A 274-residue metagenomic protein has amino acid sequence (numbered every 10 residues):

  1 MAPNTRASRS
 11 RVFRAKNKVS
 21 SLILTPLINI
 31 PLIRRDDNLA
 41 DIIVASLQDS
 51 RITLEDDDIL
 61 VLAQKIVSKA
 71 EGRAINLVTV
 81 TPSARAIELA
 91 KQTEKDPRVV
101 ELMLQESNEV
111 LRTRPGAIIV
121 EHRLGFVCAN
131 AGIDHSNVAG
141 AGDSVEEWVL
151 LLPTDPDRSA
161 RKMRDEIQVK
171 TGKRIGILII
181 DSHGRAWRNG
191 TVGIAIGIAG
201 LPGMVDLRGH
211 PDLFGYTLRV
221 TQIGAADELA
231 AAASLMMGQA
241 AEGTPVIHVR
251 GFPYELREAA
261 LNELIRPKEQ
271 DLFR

Functional and structural regions predicted by a protein language model:
R9, F13-R274: N-terminal and secondary-structure boundary signal
